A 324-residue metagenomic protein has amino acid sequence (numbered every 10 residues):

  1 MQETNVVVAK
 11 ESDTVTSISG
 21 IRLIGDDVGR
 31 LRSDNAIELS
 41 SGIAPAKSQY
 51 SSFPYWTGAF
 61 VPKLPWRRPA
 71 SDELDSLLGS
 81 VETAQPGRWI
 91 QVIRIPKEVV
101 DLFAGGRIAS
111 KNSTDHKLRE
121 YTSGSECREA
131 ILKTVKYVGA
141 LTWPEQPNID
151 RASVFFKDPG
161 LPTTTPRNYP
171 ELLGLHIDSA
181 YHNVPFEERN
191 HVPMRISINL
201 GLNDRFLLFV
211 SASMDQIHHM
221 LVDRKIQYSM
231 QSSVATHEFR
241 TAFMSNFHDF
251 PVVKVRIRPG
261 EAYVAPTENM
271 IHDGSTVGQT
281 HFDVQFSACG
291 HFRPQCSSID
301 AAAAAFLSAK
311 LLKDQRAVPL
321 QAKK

Functional and structural regions predicted by a protein language model:
M1-E98: Fe(II)/2-oxoglutarate
I18, P193-R195, V252-K254: Extracellular structured ligand-interaction cores
N112-T114, Y121-S125, K136, T142 (+1 more regions): Compact, glycine/acidic-enriched structural inserts
Y137-F186: Extended, Lys/Arg-enriched charged tracts that mediate electrostatic binding to polyanionic substrates
P170-H191, T236-D249: Short linear interaction motifs
V192-D204: Short, conserved beta-strand element in jelly-roll/cupin
D204-A262: Double-stranded beta-helix
A242-A322: Catalytic core of Fe(II)/2-oxoglutarate
